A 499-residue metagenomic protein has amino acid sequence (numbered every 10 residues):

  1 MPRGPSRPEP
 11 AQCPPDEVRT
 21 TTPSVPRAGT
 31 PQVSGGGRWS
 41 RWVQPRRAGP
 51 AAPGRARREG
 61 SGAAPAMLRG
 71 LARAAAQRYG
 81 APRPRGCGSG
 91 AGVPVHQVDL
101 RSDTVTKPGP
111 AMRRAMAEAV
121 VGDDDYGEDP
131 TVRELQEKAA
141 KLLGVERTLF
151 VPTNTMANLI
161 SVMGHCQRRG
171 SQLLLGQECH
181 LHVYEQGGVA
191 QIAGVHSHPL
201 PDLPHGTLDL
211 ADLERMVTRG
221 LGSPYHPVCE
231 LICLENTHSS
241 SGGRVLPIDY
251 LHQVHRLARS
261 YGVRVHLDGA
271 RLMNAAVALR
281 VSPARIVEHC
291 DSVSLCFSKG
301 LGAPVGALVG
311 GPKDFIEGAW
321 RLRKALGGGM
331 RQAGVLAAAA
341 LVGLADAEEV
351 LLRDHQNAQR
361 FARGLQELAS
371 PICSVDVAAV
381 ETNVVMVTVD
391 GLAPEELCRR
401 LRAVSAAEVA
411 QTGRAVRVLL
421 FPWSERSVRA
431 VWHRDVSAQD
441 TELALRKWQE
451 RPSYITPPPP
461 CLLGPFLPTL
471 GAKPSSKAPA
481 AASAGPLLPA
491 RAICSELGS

Functional and structural regions predicted by a protein language model:
M1-P8, R46, A52-R83: PEST-like, low-complexity acidic/proline-rich intrinsically disordered segments, predominantly at protein N-termini
P5, P10, R27, P45-P50 (+4 more regions): Compositionally biased, intrinsically disordered low-complexity segments enriched in Pro/Arg/Gln/His
W39-W42: Tryptophan (W) side chains
L68-R400, V404, G413-P479, S483-S499: Conserved PLP-enzyme active-site core in the AAT-like
